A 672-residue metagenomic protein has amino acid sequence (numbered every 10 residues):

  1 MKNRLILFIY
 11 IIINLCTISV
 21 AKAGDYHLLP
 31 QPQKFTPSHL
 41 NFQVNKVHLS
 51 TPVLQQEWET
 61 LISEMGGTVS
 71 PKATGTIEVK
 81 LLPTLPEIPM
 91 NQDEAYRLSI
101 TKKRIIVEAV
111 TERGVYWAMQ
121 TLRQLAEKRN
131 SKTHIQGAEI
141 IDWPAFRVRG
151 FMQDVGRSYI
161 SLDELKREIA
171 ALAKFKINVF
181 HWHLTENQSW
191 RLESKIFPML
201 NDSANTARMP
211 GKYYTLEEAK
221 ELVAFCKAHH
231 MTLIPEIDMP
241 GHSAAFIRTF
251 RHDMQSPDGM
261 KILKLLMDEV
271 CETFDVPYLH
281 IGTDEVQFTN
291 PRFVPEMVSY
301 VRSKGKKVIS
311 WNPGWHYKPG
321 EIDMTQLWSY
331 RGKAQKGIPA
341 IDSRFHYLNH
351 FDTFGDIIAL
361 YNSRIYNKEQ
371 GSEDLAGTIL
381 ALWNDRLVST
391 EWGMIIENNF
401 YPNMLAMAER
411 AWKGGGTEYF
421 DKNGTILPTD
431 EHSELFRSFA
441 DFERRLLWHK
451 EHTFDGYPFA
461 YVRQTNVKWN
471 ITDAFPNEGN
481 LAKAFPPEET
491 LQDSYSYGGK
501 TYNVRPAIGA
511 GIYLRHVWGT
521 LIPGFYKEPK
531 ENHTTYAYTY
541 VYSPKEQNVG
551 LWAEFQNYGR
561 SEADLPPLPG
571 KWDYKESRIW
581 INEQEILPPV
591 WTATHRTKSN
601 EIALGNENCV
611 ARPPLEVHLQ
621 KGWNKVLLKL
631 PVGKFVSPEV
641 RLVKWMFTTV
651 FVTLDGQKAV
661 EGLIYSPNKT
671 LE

Functional and structural regions predicted by a protein language model:
Y10, N14, A21-I141, S310-N312 (+4 more regions): Acidic, contiguous N-terminal accessory segments
F42, D441-K530, R560, K625 (+1 more regions): Accessory carbohydrate-binding/adhesion or oligomerization-edge regions at the termini of glycan-active proteins
D93-D258, K264-Y278, E296, N384-R386 (+3 more regions): Feature activates predominantly on carbohydrate-active enzymes
F246-M324, W328-Q335: Active-site neighborhood of glycoside hydrolase catalytic domains
S329-N466: Flexible, acidic glycine-rich loops studded with aromatic residues
P529-Y542, A611-P613: Short beta-strands within extracellular/lumenal beta-sheet-rich domains
K545-P569: A short beta-strand element within beta-rich, extracytoplasmic domains of secreted/secretory-pathway proteins
D564-P566, G570-F647: Beta-strand-rich ligand-recognition modules
